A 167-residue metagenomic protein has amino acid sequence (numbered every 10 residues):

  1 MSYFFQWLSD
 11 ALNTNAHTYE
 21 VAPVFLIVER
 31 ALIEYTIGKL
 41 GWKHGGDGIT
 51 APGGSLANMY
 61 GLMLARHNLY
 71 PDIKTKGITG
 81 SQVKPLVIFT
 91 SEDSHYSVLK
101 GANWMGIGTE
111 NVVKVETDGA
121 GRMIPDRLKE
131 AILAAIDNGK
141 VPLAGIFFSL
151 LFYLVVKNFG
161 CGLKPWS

Functional and structural regions predicted by a protein language model:
S2-S9, N13-A144, L151-G162: PLP-dependent aspartate aminotransferase-fold enzymes
